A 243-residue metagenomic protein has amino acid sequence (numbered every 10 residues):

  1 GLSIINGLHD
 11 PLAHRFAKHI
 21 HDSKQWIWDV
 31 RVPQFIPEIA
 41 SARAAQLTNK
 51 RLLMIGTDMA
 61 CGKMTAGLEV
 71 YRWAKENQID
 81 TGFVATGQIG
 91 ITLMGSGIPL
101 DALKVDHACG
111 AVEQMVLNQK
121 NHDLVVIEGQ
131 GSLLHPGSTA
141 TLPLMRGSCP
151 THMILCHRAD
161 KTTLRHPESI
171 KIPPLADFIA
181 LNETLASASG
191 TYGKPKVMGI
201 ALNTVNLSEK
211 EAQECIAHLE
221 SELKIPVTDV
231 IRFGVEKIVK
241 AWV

Functional and structural regions predicted by a protein language model:
G1-P11: ADP-ribose/adenylate-binding Rossmann-like module
I4-N6, H19, W26-D29, Q34-L53 (+2 more regions): Flexible phosphate-sensing "switch/lid" loops adjacent to ATP/NTP-binding sites across phosphate-transfer
D10-K18: Active-site-adjacent beta->alpha loops and helix N-cap segments on the catalytic face of soluble alpha/beta enzymes
